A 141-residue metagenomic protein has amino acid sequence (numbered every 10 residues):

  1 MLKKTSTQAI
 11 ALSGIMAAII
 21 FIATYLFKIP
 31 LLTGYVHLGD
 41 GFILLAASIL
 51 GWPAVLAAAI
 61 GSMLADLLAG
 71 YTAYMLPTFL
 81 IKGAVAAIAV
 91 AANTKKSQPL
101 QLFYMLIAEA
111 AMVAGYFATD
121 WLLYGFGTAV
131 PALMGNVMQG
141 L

Functional and structural regions predicted by a protein language model:
M1-I60, Y74: Hydrophobic transmembrane alpha-helices
Y25-G41, L56, M63-L141: Membrane-embedded alpha-helical hairpins and interfacial helices in multi-pass inner-membrane proteins
